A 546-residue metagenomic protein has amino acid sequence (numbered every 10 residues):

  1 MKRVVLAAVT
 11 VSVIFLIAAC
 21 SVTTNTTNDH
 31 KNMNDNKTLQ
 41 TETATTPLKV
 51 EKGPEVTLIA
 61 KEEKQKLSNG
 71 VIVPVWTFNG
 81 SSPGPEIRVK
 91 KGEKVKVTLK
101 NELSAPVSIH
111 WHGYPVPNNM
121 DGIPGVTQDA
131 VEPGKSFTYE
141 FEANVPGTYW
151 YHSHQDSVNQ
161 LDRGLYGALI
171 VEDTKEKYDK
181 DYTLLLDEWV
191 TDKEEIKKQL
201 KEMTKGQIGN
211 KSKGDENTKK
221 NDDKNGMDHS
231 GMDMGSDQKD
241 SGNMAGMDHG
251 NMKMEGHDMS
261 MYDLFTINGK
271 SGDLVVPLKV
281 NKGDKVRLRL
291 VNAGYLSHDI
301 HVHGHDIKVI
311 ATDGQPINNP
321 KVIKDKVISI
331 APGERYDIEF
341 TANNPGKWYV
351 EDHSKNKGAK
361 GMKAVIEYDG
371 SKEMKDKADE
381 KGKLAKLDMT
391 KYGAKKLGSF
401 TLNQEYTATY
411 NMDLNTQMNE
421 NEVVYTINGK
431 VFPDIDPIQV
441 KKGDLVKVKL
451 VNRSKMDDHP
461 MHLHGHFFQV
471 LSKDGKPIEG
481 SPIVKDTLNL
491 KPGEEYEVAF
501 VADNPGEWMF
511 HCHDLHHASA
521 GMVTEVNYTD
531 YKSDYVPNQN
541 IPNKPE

Functional and structural regions predicted by a protein language model:
M1-V5, T10-V11: Positively charged n-region of N-terminal signal peptides that target proteins for export
L16-A19: C-terminal motif of bacterial Sec signal peptides marking the signal peptidase cleavage site
S21-T24: Bacterial signal peptide processing site
D29-H30, I59-T174, S297-I328, W348-K360 (+5 more regions): Histidine- and aromatic-enriched segments that form or immediately flank copper-ligand environments
T45-P47, P83-R88, L274-K279, S399 (+1 more regions): Short beta-strand segments of immunoglobulin-like
M120-I123, T127-E132, E142, L186 (+3 more regions): Histidine- and aromatic-rich segments of cupredoxin/plastocyanin-like copper-binding domains
D179-N210, E380-T409, E420, P542-E546: Compositionally biased low-complexity segments at domain edges in trafficked proteins and select soluble regulators
T183-K282, V291, Q417, Y425-N428: Acidic-aromatic/histidine active-site loop/patch
